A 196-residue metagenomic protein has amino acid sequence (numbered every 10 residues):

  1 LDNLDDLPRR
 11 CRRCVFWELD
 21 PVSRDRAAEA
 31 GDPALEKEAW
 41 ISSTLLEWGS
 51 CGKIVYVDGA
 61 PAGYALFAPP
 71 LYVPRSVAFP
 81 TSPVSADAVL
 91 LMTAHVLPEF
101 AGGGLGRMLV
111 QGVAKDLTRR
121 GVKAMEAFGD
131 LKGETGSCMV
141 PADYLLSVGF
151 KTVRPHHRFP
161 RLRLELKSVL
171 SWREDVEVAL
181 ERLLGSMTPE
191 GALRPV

Functional and structural regions predicted by a protein language model:
C11-G52, Y56-V57: Active-site rim helix/loop that mediates acceptor-substrate recognition in acyltransferases
G31, S43-S50, Y56-T93, M139: Conserved acyl-donor/pantetheine-binding loop and adjacent beta-alpha core of acyl/acetyltransferases and related
G59, L131-K132, F159: Conserved beta-strand edge residues that scaffold enzyme active sites
T93-V96, G102-T118: Conserved acetyl-CoA-binding loop-helix of GNAT-fold acetyltransferases
G104, V140-P141: Glycine-rich phosphate-binding loop
V110, L117-G136: Conserved GNAT acetyl-CoA-binding A-motif
F128, A142-R163: Conserved catalytic-core motifs of GNAT/GCN5-like acyltransferases
C138, R154-R194: C-terminal "cap" of GNAT-fold acetyltransferases
